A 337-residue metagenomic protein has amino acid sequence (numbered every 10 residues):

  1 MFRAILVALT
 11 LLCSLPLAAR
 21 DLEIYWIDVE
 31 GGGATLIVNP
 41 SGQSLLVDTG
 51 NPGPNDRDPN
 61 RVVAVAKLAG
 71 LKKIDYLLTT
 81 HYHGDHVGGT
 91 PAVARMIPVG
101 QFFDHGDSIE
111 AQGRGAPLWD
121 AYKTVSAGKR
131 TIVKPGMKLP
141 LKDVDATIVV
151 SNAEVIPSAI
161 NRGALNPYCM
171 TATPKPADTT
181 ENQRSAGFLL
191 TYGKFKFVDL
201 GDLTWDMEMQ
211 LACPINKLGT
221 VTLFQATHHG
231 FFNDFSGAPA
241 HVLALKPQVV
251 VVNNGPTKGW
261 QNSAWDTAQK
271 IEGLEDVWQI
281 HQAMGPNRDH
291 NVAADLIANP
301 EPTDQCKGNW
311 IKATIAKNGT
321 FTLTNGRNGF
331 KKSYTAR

Functional and structural regions predicted by a protein language model:
M1: Regulatory/sensor and coupling segments of signal-transduction and defense proteins
A4-P16: Bacterial N-terminal signal peptides
L17-R337: Non-globular, low-confidence helical/coil segments that flank catalytic cores
